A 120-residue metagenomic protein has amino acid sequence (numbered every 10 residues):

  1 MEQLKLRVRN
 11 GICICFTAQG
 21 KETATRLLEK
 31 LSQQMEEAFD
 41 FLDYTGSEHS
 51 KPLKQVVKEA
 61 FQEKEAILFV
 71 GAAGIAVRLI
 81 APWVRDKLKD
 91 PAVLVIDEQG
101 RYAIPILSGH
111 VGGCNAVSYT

Functional and structural regions predicted by a protein language model:
E2-D43: N-terminal basic/disordered segments at the start of proteins
Q3-L4, V57-K58, W83-V84: Short, flexible, glycine/charge-rich loop motifs used to bind or transfer phosphoryl groups or to couple energy/partner
V8-N10, A60-E65: Short, surface-exposed connector motifs at secondary-structure boundaries
F16, G20-E29, S50-K51, Q62 (+2 more regions): Conserved mixed alpha/beta catalytic, RNA-binding, or beta-rich assembly cores of soluble enzyme, regulatory
F41-A60: N-terminal beta-loop-helix "entrance" segment that forms/cooperates in small-molecule cofactor or anionic ligand
T120: Conserved small/polar residues in nucleotide/adenosyl-binding loops
